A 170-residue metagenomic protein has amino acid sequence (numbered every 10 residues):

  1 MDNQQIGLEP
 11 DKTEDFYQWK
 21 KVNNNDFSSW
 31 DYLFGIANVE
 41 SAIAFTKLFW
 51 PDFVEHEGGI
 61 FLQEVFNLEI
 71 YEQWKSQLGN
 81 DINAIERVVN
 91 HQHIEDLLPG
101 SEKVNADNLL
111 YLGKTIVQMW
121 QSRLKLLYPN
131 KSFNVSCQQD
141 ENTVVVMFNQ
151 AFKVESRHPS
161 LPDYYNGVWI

Functional and structural regions predicted by a protein language model:
M1-G59: N-terminal leader/assembly segments
F16, I36, N108-L109, W120-Q121: Short secondary-structure boundary micro-motifs
W30, A42-A44, I70, W74-Q77 (+2 more regions): Short amphipathic alpha-helical surface micro-motifs
W30, E102-A106, G113-M119: A generic short-segment signal for beta-strand/edge and adjacent turn/coil regions
G35, V39-A106: An N-terminal amphipathic alpha-helical segment
L110-I170: Acidic, proline/glycine-rich low-complexity IDRs
